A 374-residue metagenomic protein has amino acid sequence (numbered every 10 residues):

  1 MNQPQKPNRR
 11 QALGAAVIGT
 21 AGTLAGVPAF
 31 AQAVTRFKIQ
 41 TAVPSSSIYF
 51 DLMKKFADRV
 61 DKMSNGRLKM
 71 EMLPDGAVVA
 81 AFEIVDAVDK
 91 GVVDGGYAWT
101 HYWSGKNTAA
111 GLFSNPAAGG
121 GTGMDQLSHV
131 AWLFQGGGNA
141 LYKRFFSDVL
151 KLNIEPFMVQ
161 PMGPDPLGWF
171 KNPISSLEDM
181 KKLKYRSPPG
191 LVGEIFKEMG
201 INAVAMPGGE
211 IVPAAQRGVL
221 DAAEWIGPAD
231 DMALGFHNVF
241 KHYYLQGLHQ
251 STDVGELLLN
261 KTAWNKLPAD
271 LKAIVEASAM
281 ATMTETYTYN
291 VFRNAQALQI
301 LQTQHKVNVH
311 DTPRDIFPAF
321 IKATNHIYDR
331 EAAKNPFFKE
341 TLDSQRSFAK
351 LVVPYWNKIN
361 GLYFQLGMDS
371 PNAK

Functional and structural regions predicted by a protein language model:
N2-P7, Q11-T23, V27-H129, S147-K374: N-terminal secretory/targeting leader peptides
M124-Y142: A gly/proline- and charged-residue-enriched helix-loop-helix capping module
